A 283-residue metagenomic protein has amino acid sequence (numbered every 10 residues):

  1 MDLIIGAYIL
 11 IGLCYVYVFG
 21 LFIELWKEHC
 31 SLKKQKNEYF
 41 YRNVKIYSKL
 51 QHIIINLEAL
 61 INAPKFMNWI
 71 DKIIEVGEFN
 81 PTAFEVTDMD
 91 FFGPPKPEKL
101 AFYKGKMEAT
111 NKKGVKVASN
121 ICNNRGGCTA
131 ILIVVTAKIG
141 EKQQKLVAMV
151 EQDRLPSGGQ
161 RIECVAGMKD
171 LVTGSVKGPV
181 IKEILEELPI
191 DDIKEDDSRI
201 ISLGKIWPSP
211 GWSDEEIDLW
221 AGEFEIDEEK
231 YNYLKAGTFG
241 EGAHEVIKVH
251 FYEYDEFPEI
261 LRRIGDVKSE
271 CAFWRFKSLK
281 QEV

Functional and structural regions predicted by a protein language model:
M1-L3: Short, strongly hydrophobic alpha-helical membrane anchors
A7-C164, M168-K182, I190-H244, H250-V283: N-terminal leader/linker segments that precede catalytic domains of diphosphate-processing enzymes
E186: Active-site recognition of the HExxH zinc-binding catalytic motif
